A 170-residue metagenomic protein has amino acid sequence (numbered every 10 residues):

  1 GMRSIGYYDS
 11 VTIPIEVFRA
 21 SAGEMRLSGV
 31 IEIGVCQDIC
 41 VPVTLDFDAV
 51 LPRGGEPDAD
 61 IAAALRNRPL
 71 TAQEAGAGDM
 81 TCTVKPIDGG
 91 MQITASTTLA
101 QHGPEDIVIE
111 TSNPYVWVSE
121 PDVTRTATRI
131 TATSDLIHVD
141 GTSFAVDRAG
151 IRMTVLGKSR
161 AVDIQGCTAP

Functional and structural regions predicted by a protein language model:
G1-P170: Extracellular/lumen-exposed scaffold segments
